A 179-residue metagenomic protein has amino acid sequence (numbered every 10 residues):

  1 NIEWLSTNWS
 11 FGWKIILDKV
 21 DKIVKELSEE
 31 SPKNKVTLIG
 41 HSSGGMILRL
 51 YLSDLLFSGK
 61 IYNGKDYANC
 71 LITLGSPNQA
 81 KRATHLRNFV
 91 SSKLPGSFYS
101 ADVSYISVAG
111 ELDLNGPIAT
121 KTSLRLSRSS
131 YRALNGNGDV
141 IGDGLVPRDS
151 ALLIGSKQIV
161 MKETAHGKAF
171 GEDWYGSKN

Functional and structural regions predicted by a protein language model:
W4-K14: A short, charged, and often flexible helix/loop element on the N-terminal side of the glycosyltransferase catalytic
G12-K19, N137, K178-N179: Soluble or luminal CAZymes and related metallo-dependent hydrolases
K14-P117, D143: Serine-dependent carboxylesterase/thioesterase catalytic core of lipase-like alpha/beta-hydrolase/SGNH enzymes
A101-N179: C-terminal catalytic-base region of ester-bond hydrolases, centering on the histidine of the charge-relay
